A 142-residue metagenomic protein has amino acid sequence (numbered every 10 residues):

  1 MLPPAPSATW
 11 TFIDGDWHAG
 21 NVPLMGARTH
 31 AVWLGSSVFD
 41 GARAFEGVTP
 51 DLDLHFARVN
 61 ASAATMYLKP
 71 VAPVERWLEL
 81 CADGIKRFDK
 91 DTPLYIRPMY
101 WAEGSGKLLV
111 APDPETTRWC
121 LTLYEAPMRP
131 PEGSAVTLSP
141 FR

Functional and structural regions predicted by a protein language model:
M1-R142: Conserved alpha/beta cores of soluble small-molecule-handling proteins
